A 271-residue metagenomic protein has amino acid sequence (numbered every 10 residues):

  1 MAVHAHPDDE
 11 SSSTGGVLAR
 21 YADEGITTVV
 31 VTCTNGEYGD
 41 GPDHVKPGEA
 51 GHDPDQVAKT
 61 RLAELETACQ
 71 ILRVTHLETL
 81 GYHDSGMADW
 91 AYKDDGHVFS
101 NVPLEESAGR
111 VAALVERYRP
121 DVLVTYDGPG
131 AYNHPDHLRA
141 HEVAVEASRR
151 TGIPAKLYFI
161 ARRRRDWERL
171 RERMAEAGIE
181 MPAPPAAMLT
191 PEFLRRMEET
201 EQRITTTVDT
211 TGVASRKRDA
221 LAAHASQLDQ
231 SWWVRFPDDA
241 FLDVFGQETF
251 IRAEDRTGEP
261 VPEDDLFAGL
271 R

Functional and structural regions predicted by a protein language model:
M1-R119, E146-R150, F241, I251 (+1 more regions): Active-site rim/loop-helix segments in enzyme catalytic domains that contact anionic ligands
M1-V3, W90-R271: Metal-dependent de-N-acetylase/amidase catalytic core
